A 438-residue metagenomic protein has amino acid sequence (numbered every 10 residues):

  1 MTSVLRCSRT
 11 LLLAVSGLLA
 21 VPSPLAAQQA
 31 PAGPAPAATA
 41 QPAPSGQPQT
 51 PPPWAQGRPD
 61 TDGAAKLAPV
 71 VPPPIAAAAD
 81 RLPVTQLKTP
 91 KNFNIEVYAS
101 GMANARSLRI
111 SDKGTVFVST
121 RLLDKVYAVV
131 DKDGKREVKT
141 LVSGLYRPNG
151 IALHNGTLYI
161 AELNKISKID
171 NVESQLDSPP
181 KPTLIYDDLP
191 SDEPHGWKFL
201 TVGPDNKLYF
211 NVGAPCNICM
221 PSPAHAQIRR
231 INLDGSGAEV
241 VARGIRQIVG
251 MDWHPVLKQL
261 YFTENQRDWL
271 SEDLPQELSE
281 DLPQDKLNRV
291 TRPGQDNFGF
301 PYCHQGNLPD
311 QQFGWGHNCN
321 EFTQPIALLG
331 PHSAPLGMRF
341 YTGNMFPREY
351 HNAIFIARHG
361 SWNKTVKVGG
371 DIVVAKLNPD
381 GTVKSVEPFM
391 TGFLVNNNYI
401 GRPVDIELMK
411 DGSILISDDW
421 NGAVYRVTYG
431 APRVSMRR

Functional and structural regions predicted by a protein language model:
A43-P90, W197, A214-I218, I231-S236 (+5 more regions): Beta-propeller domain segments
V97-M102, K139-G144, I185-D192, V240-G244 (+2 more regions): Surface loop/turn motifs at the tips and blade-to-blade linkers of beta-strand repeat domains
N104, L122, E137, G144-R147 (+9 more regions): Beta-rich catalytic cores
K113, T120-R121, L163-K165, N171 (+5 more regions): Short loop/turn segments immediately following the C-termini of beta-strands
T115-S119, T157-I160, K207-N211, Q259-T263 (+3 more regions): Conserved beta-propeller blade signature
K125-A128, K165-S167, Q227-R229, K286-N288 (+2 more regions): A short loop-to-beta-strand structural motif that recurs across blades of beta-propeller domains
V138, R147, A152-H154, N164-G203 (+3 more regions): Asp-box/WD-like beta-propeller blade repeats and closely related beta-sheet repeat scaffolds
